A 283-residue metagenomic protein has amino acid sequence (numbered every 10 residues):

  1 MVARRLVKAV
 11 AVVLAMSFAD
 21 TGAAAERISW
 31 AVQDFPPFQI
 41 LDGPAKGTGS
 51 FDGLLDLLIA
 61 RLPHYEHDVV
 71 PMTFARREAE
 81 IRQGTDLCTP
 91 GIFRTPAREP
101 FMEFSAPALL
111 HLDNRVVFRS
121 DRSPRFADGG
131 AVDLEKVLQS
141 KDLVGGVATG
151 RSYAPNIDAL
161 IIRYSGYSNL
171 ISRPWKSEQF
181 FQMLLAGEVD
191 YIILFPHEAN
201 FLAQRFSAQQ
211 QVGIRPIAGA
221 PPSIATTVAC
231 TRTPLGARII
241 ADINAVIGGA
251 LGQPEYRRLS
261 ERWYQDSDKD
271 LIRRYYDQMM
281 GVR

Functional and structural regions predicted by a protein language model:
A24-F101, I243: Extracytoplasmic small-molecule ligand-binding "clamshell" domains of the periplasmic binding protein/Venus flytrap
E26-L41, T48, G130-Y153: Short loop->beta-strand "edge-of-pocket" segments that line small-molecule binding or catalytic clefts across diverse
Q33-P36, H111-R115, S207-N244, S267-V282: Periplasmic-binding protein-like
G43, A60-R61, A75-L87, S177-E198 (+1 more regions): Short helices/loops that flank or line small-molecule/ion binding pockets
D52-L62, S120-A131, D142-L143, A225-R262 (+1 more regions): Extended ligand-binding regions for polar small-molecule ligands
L55-P63, L138-L143, V147-P174, F181 (+1 more regions): Ligand-binding cleft/hinge of the Venus flytrap
V69-Q139, G150-Y153, P216-G219: Acidic, polar ligand-binding/catalytic clefts
R76, R82, G91-F101, D158 (+2 more regions): A ligand-binding cleft/hinge motif common to bilobed small-molecule-binding domains
